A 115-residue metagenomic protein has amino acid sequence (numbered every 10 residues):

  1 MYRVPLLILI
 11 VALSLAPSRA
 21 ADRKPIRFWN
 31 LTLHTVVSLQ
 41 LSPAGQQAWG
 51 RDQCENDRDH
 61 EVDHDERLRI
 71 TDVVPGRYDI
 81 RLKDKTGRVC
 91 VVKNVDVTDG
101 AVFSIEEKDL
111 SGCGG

Functional and structural regions predicted by a protein language model:
Y2-I8: Sec-dependent signal peptide recognition, specifically the positively charged N-region followed immediately by
L9-S18: Hydrophobic h-region of N-terminal signal peptides that target proteins for export in Gram-negative bacteria
A21, K83-G114: Structured interaction patches on ligand/partner-binding surfaces of diverse proteins
D22-I26, E66: Structural beta-strand segments of beta-rich domains
R27-H34, P43: Asparagine-centered strand-capping/turn motif at beta-strand->loop junctions
W49-V74: Intrinsically disordered, low-complexity Pro/Gly/Ser/Thr-rich segments with frequent PxxP/GP/PP motifs and embedded
Y78-I80: A short tyrosine-centered beta-strand micro-motif
